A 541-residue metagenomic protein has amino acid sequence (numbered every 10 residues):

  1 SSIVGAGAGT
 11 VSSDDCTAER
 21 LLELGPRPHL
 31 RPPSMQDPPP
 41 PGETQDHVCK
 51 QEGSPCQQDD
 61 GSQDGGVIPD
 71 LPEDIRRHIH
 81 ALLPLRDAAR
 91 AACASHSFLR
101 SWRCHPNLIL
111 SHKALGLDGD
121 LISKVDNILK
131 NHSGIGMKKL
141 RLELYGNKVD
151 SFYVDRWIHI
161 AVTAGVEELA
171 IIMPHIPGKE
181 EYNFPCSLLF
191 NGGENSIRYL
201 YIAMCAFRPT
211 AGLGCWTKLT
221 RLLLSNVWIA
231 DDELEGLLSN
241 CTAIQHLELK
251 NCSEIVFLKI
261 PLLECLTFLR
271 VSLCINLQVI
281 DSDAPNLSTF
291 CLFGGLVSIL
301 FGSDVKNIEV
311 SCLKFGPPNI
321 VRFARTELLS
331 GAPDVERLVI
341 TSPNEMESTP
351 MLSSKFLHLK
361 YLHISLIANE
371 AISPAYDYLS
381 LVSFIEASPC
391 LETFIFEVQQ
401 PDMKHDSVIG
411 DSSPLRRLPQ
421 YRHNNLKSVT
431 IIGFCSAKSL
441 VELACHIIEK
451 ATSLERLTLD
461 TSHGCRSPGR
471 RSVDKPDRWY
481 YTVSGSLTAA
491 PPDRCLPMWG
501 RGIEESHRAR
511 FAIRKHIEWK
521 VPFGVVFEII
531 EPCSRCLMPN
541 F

Functional and structural regions predicted by a protein language model:
S1-Q58, R322, E392, D402-D411 (+2 more regions): C-terminal capping region of solenoid repeat domains
V4-G9, D14-R20, P26-H29, Q36 (+3 more regions): Leucine-rich repeat
D74, W102-H105, N131-M137, I160-E168 (+15 more regions): Leucine-rich repeat
L82, R90, L115-D126, N131 (+10 more regions): Leucine-rich repeat
P84, H96-S97, R103, N107 (+13 more regions): Short amphipathic alpha-helices and their capping/turn residues within compact interaction modules
L108-S111, K138-E143, E167-I172, R198-I202 (+12 more regions): Conserved hydrophobic beta-strand positions in leucine-rich repeat
Y153-R156, C205, G214-V305, I372-D377 (+3 more regions): Plant-skewed but cross-kingdom recognition/interaction modules and surfaces
V297-P374, A387: Extended repeat-based solenoid scaffolds, especially LRR ectodomains and other repeat-derived architectures
